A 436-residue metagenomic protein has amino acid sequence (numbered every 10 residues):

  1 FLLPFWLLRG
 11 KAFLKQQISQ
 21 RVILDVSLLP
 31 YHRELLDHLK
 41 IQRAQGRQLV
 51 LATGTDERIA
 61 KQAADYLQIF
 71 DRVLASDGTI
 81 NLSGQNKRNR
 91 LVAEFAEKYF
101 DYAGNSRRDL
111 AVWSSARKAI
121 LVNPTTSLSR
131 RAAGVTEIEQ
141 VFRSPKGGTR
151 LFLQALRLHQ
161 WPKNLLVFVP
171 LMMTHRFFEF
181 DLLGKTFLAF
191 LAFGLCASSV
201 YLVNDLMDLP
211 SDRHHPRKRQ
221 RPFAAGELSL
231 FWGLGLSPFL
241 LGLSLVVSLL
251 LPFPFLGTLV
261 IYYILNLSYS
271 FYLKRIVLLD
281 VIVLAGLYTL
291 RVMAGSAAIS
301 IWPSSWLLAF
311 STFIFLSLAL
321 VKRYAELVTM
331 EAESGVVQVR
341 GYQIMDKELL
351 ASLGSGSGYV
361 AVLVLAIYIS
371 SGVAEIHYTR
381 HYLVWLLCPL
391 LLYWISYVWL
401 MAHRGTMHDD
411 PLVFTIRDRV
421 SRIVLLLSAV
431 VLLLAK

Functional and structural regions predicted by a protein language model:
F1-K15, D346: Active-site neighborhood of HAD-like aspartate-dependent phosphohydrolases
L24-F177: C-terminal cap/substrate-recognition subdomain and adjoining C-terminal extension of metal-dependent phosphatase-like
A103, C196-A224, L273, L279 (+2 more regions): Acidic (Asp/Glu-rich) catalytic motifs at the cytosolic membrane interface
T136-R213, G226-F239: Topogenic membrane-insertion module of multi-pass membrane proteins
Q160, F271, T289-K436: C-terminal membrane-associated helical module and adjoining short loops/tails
L165-V169, L191-S198, G235-V246, L250 (+8 more regions): Generic alpha-helical transmembrane segments of integral inner-membrane proteins, especially permease/transport modules
P216-L259, S305-T312, L316, S352-G358 (+1 more regions): Multi-pass membrane catalytic core of lipid/isoprenoid biosynthesis enzymes
L234-S270, K274, L363-L392: Transmembrane helix-loop-helix
